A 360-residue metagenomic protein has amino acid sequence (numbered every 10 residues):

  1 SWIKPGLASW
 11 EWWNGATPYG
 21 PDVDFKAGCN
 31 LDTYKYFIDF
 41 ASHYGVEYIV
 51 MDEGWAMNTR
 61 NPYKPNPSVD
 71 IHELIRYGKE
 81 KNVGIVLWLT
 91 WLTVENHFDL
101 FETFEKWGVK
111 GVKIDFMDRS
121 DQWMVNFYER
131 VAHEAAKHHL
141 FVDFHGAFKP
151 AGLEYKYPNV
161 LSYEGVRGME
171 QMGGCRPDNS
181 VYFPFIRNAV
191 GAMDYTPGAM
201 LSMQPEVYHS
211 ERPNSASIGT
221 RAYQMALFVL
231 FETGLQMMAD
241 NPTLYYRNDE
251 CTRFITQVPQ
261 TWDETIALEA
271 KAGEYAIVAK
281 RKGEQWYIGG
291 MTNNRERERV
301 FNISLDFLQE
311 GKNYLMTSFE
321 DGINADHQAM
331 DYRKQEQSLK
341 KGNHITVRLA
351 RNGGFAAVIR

Functional and structural regions predicted by a protein language model:
S1-E80, G354: Conserved structural scaffold segments of CAZyme catalytic domains across common CAZy folds
A41, D115, V142, L230 (+1 more regions): Conserved, mostly hydrophobic/aromatic
M51-T220: Aromatic- and carboxylate-enriched substrate-binding clefts and catalytic-loop regions of carbohydrate-active enzymes
D115, S318-G342: Solvent-exposed beta-strand/loop surfaces of large extracellular or lumenal domains
N214, Y223-Q236, P242: Catalytic domains of carbohydrate-active enzymes that cleave complex glycans
D240-Y287, D326-M330: Glycan-recognition and catalytic regions of carbohydrate-active enzymes
K271-E310, Y314, F355-A356: Carbohydrate-binding surface patches
E336-R360: C-terminal beta-strand-rich structural cap/linker in extracellular carbohydrate-active enzymes
